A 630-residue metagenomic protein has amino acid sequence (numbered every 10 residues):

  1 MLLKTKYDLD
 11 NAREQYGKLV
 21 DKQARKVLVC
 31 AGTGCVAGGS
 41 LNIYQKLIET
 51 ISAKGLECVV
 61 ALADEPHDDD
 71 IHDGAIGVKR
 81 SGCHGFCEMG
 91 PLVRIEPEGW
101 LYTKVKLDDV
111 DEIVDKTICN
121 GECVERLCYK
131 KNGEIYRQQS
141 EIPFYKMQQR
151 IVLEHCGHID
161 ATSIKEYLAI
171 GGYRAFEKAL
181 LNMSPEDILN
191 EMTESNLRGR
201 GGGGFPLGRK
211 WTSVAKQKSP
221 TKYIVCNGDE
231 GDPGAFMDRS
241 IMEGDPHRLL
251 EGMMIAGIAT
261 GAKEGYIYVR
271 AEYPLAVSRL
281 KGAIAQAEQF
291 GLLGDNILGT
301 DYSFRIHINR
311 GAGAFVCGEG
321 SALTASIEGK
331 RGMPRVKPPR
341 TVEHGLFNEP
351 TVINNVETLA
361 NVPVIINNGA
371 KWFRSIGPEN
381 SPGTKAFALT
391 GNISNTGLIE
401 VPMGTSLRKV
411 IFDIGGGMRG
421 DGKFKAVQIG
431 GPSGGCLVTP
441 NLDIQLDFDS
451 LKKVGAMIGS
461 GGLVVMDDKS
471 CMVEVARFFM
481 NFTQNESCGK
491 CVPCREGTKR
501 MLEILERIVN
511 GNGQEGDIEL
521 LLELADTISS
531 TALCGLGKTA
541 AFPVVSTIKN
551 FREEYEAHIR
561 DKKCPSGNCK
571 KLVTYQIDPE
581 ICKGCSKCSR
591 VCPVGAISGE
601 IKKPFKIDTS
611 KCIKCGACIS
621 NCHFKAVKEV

Functional and structural regions predicted by a protein language model:
L2-R25, L41-V78, M89-P91, E96-Y129 (+11 more regions): Ferredoxin-type iron-sulfur electron-transfer modules in oxidoreductases and energy-metabolism complexes
C30, I159-R174, C226-D238, T341-L346 (+2 more regions): Gly-rich Lys/Arg/Thr-decorated short loops/hinges at beta-loop-alpha junctions or inter-strand turns that position
A31-G39, E88, M192-V214, A256 (+4 more regions): Conserved phosphate/anionic-ligand binding catalytic regions in large, soluble enzymes, centered on
I51, G252-M254, G404-R419: Short amphipathic, charge-patterned alpha-helical segments
C128-E194, N348, N354-G369: Flexible inter-domain linker/hinge segments
E177-K218, R374-S375, N380, A388-L389 (+3 more regions): Accessory "access/gating" subregions that flank catalytic or transport cores
V277-M403, G415: Hydrophobic alpha-helical positions that pack around
G383-N395, V401-M403, L407, P565-I613 (+1 more regions): C-terminal accessory/binding modules appended to enzymatic or scaffolding proteins
